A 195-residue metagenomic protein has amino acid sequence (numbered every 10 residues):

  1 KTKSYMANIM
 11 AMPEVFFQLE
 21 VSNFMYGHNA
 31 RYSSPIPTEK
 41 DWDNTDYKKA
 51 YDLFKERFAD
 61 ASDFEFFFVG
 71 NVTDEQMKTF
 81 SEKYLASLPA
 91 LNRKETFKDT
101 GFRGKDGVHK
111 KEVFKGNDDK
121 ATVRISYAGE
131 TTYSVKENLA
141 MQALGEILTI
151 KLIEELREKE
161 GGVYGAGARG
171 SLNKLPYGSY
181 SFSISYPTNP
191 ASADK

Functional and structural regions predicted by a protein language model:
K1-A7, P13-N44, A61-V69, K120-K136 (+2 more regions): M16 family metallopeptidases and their MPP-like homologs
K48-Y84: Non-catalytic, conformational "gating/processing" segments within enzyme and secreted inhibitor domains
D52-K55, K110-F114, A168-K174: Short beta-strand/turn micro-motifs at beta-sheet edges
Q76-M77, P89, Y133-K136: Short helix/loop capping segments that flank catalytic or ligand/cofactor-binding pockets
F80-K94: Glycine-centered hinge/linker elements that transmit conformational signals in sensory and ligand-binding systems
R93-K151, E155: His/Glu-based metal-binding/catalytic segments typifying zinc-dependent metallopeptidases
